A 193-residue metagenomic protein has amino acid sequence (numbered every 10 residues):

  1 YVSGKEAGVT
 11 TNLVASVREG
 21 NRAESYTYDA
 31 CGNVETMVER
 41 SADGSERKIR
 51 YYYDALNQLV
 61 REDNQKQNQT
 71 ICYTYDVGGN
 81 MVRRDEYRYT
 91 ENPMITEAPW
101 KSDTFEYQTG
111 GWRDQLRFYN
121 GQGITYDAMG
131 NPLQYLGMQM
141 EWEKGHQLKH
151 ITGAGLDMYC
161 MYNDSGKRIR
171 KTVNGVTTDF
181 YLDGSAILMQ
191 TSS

Functional and structural regions predicted by a protein language model:
Y1-G4, Q65: Beta-propeller blade repeat segments, especially FG-GAP/WD-type strand-to-loop junctions in 6- to 7-bladed propeller
K5-A42, F105-E141, T172-S193: Short, ordered secondary-structure scaffold segments
Y28, V34, Y51-Y53, L59 (+1 more regions): Fold-core signature of tandem repeat domains
V38, D63, R83-D85: Exposed, low-structure sequence patches enriched in small/polar residues
S41-D43, Y89-T90: Short glycine/acidic-enriched loop and turn motifs that connect beta-strands
S45-D63, A128-M161: Surface-exposed extracellular loop regions of Gram-negative outer-membrane beta-barrel proteins
Q69-Y119, G137-S193: Short secondary-structure transition motifs
